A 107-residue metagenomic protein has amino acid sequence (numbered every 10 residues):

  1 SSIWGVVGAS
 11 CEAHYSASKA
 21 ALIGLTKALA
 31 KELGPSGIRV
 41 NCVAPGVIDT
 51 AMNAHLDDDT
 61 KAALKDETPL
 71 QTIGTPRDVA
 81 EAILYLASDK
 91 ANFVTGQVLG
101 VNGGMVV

Functional and structural regions predicted by a protein language model:
S2: Residue(s) in the substrate-gating loop at a strand-loop-helix junction that position the organic substrate next
A13: Cytosolic ligand/metal-binding cores
S18, T26: Active-site helix of classical SDR
I23, V40, A44-H55: Short, flexible catalytic-loop segment of classical short-chain dehydrogenase/reductase
K31-P35, N92: Alpha-helical segment proximal to the catalytic Tyr-Lys
S36, N41, Q97: Rossmann-like NAD(H)/NADP(H) cofactor-binding core
C42, L64-K90, V94, V101-G103: C-terminal helical subdomain
A54-T68: A short C-terminal helix-loop "cap" of Rossmann-like NAD(P)-dependent dehydrogenase/epimerase domains
